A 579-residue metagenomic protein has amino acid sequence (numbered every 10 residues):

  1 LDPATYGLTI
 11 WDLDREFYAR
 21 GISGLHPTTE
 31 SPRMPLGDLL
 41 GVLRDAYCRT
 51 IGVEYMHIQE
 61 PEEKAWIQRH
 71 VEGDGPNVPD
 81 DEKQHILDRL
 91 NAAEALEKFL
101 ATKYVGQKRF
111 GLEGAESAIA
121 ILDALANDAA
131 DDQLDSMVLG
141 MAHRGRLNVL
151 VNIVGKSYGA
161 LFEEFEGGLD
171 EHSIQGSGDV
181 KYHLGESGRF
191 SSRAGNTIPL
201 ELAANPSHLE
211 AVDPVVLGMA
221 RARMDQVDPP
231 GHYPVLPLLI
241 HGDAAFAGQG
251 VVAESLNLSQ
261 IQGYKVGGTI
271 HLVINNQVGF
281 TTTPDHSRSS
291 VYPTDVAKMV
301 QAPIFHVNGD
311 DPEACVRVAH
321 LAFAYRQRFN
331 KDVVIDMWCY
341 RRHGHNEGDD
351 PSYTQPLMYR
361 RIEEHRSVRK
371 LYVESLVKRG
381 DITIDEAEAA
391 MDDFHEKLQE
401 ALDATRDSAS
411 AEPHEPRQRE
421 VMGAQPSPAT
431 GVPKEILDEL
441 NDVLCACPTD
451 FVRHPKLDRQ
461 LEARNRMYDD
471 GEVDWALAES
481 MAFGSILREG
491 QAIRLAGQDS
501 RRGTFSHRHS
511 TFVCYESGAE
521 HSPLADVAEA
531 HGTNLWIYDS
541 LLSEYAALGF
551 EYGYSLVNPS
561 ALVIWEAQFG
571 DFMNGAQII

Functional and structural regions predicted by a protein language model:
L1-F17, E62-E63, S157, V333 (+1 more regions): Flexible, glycine-rich loop/tail regions that form catalytic "lids" or insertion modules at the edges of active sites
L1-S117: Extended, charge-enriched "interface" segments that sit outside catalytic cores
L25, G41, I51-E54, I119-D135 (+8 more regions): Short alpha-helical segments and helix-capping/turn motifs at coil-helix boundaries
R69, N77-G106, G167-P199, R406-R466: Active-site-proximal, well-structured secondary-structure segments within enzyme catalytic domains
F99-G159, L461-N465, D474-L487, Q491 (+1 more regions): Active-site pocket-lining segments that scaffold enzyme catalytic pockets across diverse folds
G111-L122, A204-V216, G248, D311-C315 (+2 more regions): Phosphate/oxyanion-binding active-site loops and adjacent basic polyanion-contact surfaces
D135-Q301, F305, F505-N558: Cofactor-binding active-site loop characterized by glycine-rich and histidine/acidic residues
G279-S290, K298-V334, W338-G344, S352: Conserved phosphate-handling catalytic cores of large alpha/beta enzymes
